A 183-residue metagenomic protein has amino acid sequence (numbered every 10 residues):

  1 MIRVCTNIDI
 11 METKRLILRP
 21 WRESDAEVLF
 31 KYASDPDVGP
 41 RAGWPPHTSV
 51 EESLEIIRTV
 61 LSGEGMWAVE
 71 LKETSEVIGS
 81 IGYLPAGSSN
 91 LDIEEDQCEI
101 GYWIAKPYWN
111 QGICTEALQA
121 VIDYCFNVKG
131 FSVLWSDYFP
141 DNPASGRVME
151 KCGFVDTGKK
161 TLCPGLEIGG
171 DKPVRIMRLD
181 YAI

Functional and structural regions predicted by a protein language model:
M1-G39, E70-I183: Acyl-donor (CoA/ACP) binding surface of acyl/acetyltransferases
D37-R58: Conserved GNAT-fold acetyl-CoA-binding loop/helix
H47-E52, L61-G63, I113-C114, G165-G170: Short C-terminal domain-edge/linker segments immediately following a structured domain
I57-A68: A short helix-loop-beta-strand connector motif used in the catalytic cores of GNAT acetyltransferases and, in some
